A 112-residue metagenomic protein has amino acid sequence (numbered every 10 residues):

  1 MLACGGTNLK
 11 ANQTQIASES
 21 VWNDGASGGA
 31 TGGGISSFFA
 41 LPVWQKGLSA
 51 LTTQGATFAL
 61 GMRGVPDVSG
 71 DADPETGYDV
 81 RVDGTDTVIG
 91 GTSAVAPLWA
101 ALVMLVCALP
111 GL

Functional and structural regions predicted by a protein language model:
M1-L112: Extracellular protease catalytic domains of secreted zymogens
